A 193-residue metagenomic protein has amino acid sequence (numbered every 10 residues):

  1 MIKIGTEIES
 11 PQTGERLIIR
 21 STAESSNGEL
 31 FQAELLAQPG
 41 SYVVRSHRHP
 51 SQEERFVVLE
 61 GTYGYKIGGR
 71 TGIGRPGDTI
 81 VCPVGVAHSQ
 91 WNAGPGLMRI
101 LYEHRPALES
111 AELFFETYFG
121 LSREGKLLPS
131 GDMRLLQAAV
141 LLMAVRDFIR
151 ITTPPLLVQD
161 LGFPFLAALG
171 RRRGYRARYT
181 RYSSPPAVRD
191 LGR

Functional and structural regions predicted by a protein language model:
E9-S46, Q52: A short glycine-rich, His/Asp/Glu-containing loop-to-beta-strand
N27, Q38-S41, T62, P106-S110: Short, charged/polar surface micro-motifs in flexible loops or helix N-caps
E34-L36, T62-G64, L101-E103: Residue-level recognition of well-ordered beta-strand positions that form the cores of beta-sheet-rich folds across
S51-Y63, G68: Glycine- and acidic-residue-biased ligand/ion/polar-headgroup-sensing regions
R55, G69-A87: Short acidic-glycine-tyrosine-enriched beta hairpin
V84-F114: Ligand-binding loop in jelly-roll beta-barrel domains
S110, F114-R193: Alpha-helical membrane-targeting segments
